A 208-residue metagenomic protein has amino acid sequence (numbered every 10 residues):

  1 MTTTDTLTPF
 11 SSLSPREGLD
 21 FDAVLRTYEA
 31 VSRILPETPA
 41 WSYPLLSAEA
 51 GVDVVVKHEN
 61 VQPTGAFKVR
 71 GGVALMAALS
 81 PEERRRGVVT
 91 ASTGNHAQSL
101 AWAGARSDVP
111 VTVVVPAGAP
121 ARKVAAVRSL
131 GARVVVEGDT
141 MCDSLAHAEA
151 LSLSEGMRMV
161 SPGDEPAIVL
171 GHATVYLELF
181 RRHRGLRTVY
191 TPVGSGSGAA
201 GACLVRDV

Functional and structural regions predicted by a protein language model:
M1-V208: PLP-dependent amino-acid enzyme catalytic core
